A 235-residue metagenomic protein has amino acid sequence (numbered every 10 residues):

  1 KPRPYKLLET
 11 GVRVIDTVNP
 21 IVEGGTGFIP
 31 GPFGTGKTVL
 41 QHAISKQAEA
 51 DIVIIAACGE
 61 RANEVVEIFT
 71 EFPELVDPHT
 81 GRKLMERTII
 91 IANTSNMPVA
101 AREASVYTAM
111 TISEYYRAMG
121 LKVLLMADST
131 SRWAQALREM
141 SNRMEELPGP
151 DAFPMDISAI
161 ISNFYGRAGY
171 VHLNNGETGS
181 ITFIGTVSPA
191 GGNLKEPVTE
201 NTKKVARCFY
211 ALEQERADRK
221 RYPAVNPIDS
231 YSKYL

Functional and structural regions predicted by a protein language model:
K1-E23: P-loop NTP-binding catalytic core
T17-P20, G24-L235: P-loop NTPase catalytic core
